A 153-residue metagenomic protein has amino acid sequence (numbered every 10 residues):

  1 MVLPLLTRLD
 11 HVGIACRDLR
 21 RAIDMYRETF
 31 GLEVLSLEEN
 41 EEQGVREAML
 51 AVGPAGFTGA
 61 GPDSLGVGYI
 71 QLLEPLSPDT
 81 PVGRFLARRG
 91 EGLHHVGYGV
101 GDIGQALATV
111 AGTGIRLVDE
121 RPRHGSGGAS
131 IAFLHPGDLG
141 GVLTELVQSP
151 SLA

Functional and structural regions predicted by a protein language model:
M1-I23, E91-V100, V147-A153: N-terminal beta-strand motif that seeds the catalytic metal site of vicinal oxygen chelate
V2-L3, A48-M49, F57-L65, Y98 (+1 more regions): Vicinal oxygen chelate
L9-C16, Y26, L50, L65-L73 (+4 more regions): Short, structured motif recognition centered on aromatic/hydrophobic residues
D18-E33, A106, V110-T113: Amphipathic alpha-helical segments
E33-E41, E120-H124: Conserved catalytic-core motifs of GNAT/GCN5-like acyltransferases
N40-G56: C-terminal "cap" of GNAT-fold acetyltransferases
D79-T80, G125: Serine-centered coil/turn micro-motif
F85: Regulatory and interaction patches adjacent to catalytic/ligand-binding sites in large macromolecular machines
